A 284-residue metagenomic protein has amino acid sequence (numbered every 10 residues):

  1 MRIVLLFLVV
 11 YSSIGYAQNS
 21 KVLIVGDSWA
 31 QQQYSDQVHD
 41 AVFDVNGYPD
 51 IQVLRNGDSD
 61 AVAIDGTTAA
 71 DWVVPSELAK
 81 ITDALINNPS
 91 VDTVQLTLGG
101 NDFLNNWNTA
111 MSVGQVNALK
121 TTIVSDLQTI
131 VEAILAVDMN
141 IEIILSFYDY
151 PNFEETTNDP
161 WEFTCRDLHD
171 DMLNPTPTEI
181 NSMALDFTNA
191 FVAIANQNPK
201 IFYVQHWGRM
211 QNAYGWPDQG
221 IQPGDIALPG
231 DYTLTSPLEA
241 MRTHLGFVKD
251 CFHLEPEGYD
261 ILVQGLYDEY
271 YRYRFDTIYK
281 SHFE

Functional and structural regions predicted by a protein language model:
I3-S13: Sec-dependent N-terminal signal peptides
N19-K21, W29-Q32, P177-T178, S182 (+5 more regions): Residue-level recognition of alpha-helix boundary/capping or hinge positions
N19-L23, W29-T122: Conserved SGNH/GDSL esterase-like catalytic core that processes O-acyl groups on lipids and polysaccharides
V25-G26, S146: Short hydrophobic segments within beta-strands
L104-T122, T157-E179, R242-H244: A solvent-exposed, charged loop/short amphipathic helix patch at secondary-structure junctions
V137-E142: A short helix->loop->beta-strand "cap" motif at the edges of active sites that frequently abuts
F153-W207: Substrate-gating cap/lid alpha-helix
L228-D276: Histidine-centered active-site loop/cap adjacent to the catalytic His in serine esterases/O-acetyl transfer systems
